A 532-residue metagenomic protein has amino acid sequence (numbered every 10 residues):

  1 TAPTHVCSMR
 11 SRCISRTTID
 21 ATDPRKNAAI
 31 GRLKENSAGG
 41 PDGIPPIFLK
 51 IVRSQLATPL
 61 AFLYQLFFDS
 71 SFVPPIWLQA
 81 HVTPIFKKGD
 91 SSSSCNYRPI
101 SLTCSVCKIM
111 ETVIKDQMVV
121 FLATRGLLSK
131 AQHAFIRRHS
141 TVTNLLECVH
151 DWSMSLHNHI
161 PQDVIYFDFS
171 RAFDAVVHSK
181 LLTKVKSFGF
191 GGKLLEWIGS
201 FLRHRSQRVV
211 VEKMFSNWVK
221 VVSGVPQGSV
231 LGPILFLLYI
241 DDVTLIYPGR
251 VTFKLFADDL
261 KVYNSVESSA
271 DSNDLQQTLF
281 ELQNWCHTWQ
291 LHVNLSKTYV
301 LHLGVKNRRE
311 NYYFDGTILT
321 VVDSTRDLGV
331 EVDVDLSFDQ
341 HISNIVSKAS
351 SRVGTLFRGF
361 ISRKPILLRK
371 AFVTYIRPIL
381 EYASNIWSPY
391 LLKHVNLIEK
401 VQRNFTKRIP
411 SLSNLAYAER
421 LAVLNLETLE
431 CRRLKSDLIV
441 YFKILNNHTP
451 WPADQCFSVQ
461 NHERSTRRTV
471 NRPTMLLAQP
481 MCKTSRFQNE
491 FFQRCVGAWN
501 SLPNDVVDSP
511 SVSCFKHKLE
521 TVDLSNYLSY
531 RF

Functional and structural regions predicted by a protein language model:
T1-N96, S101, I109, R125 (+4 more regions): Surface-exposed loop/turn segments and immediately adjacent short secondary-structure elements within folded domains
M9-P226: Conserved pre-catalytic core of RNA-dependent polymerases
K26, I30, G40, L60 (+22 more regions): Mobile genetic element proteins and their domesticated derivatives, centered on retroelements and DNA transposons
G40, Q79-V82, R98, Q132-F135 (+7 more regions): Catalytic palm active-site di-aspartate
I114-Q132, H157, Q162, P233-Y263: Active-site palm subdomain of RNA-directed nucleic acid polymerases
F169-F188, L260-N284: Catalytic palm subdomain of template-directed nucleic-acid polymerases, centered on the conserved carboxylate motif
Q277, H292-T325: Short, conserved micro-motifs composed of acidic
L319-I386: Basic, alpha-helical interaction scaffolds
